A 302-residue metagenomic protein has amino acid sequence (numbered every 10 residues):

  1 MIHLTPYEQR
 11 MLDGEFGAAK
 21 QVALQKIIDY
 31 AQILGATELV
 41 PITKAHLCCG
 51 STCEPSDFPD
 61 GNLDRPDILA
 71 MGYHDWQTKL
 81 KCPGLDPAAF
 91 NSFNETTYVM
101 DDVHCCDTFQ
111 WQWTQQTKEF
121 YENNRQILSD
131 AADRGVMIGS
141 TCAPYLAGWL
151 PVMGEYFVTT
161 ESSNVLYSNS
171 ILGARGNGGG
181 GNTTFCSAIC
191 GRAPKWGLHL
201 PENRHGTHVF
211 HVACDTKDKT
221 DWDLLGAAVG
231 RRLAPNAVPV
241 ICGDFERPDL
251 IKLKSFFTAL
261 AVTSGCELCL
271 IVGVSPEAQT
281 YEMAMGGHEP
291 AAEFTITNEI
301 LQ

Functional and structural regions predicted by a protein language model:
M1-Q302: Non-transmembrane, aqueous-exposed alpha-helical and coiled segments at domain scale
